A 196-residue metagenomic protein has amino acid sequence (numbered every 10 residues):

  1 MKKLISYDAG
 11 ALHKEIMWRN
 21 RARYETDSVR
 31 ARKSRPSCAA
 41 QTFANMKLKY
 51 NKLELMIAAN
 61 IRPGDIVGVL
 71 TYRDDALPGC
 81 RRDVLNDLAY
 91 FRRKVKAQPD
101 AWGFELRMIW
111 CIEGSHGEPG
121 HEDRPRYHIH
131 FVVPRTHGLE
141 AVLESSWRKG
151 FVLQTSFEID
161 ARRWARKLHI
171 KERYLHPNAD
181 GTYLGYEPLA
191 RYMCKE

Functional and structural regions predicted by a protein language model:
M1-L55: DNA replication initiation on ssDNA origins
G10-A11, N20-R21, N60, T71 (+3 more regions): Intrinsic-disorder/low-complexity loop/linker signature
H13, Y24-E25, L106, G120 (+2 more regions): Polar low-complexity intrinsically disordered regions enriched in Ser/Thr and small residues
H13-M17, Y24, Y50-I61, F91 (+3 more regions): Generic hydrophobic, helix-prone segments enriched in Leu/Val/Ile
T42-R124: Signature for HUH/AEP ssDNA processing cores
H116-Y127, V133-E196: Conserved His + Asp/Glu catalytic blocks
